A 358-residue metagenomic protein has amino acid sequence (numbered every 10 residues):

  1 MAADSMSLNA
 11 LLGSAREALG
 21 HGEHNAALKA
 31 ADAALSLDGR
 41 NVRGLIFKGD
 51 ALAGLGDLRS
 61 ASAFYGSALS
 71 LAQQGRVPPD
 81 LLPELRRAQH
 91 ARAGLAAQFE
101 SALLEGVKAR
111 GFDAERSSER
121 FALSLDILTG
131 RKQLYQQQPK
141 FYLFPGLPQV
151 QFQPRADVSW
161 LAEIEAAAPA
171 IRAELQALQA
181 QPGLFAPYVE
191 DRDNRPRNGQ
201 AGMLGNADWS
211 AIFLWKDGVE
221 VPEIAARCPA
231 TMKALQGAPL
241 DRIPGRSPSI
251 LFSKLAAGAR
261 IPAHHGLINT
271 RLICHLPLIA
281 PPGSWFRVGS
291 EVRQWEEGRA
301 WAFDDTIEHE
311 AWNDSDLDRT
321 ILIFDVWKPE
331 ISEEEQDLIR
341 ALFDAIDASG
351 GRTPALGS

Functional and structural regions predicted by a protein language model:
G20, D50, G54, S60-S62 (+4 more regions): Fe(II)/2-oxoglutarate oxygenase catalytic core
L35-S36, S70: Conserved structural position within tetratricopeptide repeats
I273-P277, A302, L317-S332: A short hydrophobic beta-strand segment most commonly corresponding to one strand of the jelly-roll/cupin
I279-E297: A short beta-strand-loop-beta hairpin characteristic of the jelly-roll/cupin
Q294-E308: Conserved metal-binding segment of the jelly-roll/cupin
